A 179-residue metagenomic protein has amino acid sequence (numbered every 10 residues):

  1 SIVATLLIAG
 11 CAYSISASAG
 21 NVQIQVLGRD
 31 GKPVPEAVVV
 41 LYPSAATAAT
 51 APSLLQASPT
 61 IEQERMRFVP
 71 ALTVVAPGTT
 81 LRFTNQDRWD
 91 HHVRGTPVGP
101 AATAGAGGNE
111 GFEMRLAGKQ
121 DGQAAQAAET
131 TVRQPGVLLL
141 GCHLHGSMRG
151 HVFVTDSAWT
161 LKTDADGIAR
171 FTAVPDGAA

Functional and structural regions predicted by a protein language model:
I2-Y13: Bacterial N-terminal signal peptides
I15-A179: Extracytoplasmic copper-binding redox domains, predominantly the cupredoxin/blue-copper superfamily
